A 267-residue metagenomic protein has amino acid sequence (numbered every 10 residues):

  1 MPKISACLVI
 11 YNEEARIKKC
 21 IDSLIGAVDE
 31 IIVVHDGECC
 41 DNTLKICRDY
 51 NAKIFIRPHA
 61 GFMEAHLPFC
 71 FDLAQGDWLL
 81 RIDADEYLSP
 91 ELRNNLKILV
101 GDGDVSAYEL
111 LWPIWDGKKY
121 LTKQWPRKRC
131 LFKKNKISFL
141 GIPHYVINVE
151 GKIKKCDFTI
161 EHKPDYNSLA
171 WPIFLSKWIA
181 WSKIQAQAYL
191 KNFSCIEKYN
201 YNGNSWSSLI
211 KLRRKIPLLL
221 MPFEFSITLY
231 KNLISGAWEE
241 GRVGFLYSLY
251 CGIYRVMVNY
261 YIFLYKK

Functional and structural regions predicted by a protein language model:
K3-S5: Cell-envelope/extracellular polymer assembly enzymes that use nucleotide-activated donors
V9-A27: Short, well-formed alpha-helical segments that are part of the catalytic scaffolds of diverse glycosyltransferases
K18, C39-Y50, E91: Acidic helix N-cap motif at the loop->helix transition within catalytic regions of sugar-transfer enzymes
K18, E30, G76: Active-site-proximal cofactor/substrate-binding loop regions of enzyme domains
S23, V33-K45, H59, D83: A conserved acidic beta->alpha catalytic loop
D29, L44-L73: Conserved donor nucleotide-binding strand/loop of the catalytic core
E64-F71, P90-Y265: Catalytic-site signature of metal-activated, phosphate-bearing donor transferases, centered on the GT-A/GT-A-like
L79: Short aromatic/hydrophobic "clamp" motif used to bind/position activated sugar donors
